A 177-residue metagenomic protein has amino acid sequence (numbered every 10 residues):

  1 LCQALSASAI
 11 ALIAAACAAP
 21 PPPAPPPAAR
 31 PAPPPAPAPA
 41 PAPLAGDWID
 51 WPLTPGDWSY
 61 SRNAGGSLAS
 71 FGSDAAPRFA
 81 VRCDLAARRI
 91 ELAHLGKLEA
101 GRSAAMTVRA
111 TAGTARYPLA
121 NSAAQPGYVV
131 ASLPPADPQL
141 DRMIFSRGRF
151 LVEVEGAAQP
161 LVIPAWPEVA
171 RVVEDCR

Functional and structural regions predicted by a protein language model:
L1-A7: Bacterial N-terminal signal peptides that target proteins for export
A7-I10, A76, V169: Residue-level signal for mature regions of secreted extracellular proteins and peptides
I13-A16: C-terminal motif of bacterial Sec signal peptides marking the signal peptidase cleavage site
A19-P25, A112-R177: Internal interaction segment
P26-P52: Post-signal peptide N-terminal segment of mature Sec-exported envelope proteins
P43-F79: Transition segment at domain starts
G65-S73, I90-H94, G127-L133: Generic recognition of long tandem-repeat/solenoid scaffolds
C83-S122: Mid-length scaffold segments of soluble, non-membrane domains
